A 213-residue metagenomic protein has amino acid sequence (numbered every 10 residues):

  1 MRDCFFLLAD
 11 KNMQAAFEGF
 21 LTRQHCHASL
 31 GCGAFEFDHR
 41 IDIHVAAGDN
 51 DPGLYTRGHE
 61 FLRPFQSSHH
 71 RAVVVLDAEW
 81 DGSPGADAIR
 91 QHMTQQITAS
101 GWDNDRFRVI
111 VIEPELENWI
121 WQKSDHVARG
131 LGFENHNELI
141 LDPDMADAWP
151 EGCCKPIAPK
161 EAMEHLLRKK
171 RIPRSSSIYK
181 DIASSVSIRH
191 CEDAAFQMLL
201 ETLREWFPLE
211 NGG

Functional and structural regions predicted by a protein language model:
M1-D3, M13-V45, P52-G213: C-terminal accessory helical subdomains adjacent to catalytic cores in phosphodiester- and nucleotide-handling enzymes
F6: Conserved SAM-binding loop
A9-D10: Helix N-cap/beta->alpha junction signal
